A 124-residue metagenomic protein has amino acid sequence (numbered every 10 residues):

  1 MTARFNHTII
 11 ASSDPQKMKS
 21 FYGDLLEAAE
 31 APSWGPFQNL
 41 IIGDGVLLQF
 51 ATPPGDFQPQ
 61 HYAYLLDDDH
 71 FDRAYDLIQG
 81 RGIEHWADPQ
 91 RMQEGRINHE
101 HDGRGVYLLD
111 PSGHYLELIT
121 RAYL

Functional and structural regions predicted by a protein language model:
T2, I9-L47, P54: Core segments of cupin and vicinal oxygen chelate
T2-R4, G55-P59, H99-E100: Short glycine-enriched loop/turn motifs at secondary-structure junctions
T8, Y62: Hydrophobic adenine-recognition pocket in adenosine-nucleotide-binding enzymes
D44-L47, G55-F57, D67-D72: Short, charged/polar surface micro-motifs in flexible loops or helix N-caps
L48-A51, Y107, L116-I119: Conserved beta-strand in the GNAT
T52-F57, Y123-L124: A short, sequence-level motif marking secondary-structure junctions
A63-Y115, Y123: Vicinal oxygen chelate
